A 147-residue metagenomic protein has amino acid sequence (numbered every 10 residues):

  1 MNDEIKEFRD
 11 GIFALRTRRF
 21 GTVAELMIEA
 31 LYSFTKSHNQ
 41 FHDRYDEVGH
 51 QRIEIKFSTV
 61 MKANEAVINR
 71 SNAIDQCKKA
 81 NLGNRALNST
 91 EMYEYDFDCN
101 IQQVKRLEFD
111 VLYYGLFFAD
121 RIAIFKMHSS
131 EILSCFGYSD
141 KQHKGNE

Functional and structural regions predicted by a protein language model:
M1-Q51, K56-E147: Nucleic-acid endonuclease domains
